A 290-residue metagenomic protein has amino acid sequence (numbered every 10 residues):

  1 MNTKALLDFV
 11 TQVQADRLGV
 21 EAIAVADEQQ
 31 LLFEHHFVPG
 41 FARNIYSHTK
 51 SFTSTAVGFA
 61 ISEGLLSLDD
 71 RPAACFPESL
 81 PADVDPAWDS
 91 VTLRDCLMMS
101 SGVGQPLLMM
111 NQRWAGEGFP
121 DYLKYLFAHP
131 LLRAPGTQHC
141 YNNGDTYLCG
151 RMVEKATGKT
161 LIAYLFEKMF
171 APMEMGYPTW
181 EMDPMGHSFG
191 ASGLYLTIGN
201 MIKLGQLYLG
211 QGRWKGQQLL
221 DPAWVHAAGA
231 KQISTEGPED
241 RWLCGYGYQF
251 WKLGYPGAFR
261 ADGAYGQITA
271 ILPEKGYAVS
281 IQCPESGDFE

Functional and structural regions predicted by a protein language model:
A5-P39, T269-A270, G276-S280: A short, well-structured edge-of-sheet supersecondary motif
Q29, N44-D69, C96, C149-V153 (+1 more regions): Active-site SXXK
Q30-L31, M110-P135, K159-P178: Short, charged, amphipathic alpha-helices and their helix-cap/turn boundaries
F37-F41, E285-G287: A short acidic/small-residue loop/turn micro-motif
V38, L131-A134, D145-Y147, D183-F189: Flexible glycine/proline-enriched surface loops and loop-helix/loop-strand junctions
L65-V103, A128, A156-L196: Active-site helix/loop module of the DD-peptidase/beta-lactamase fold, centered on the serine-lysine SxxK catalytic
L148-M152, G190-R213, Q267-C283: Active-site-proximal alpha-helical segments within enzyme catalytic domains
V225-A278: Active-site Gly/Thr loop motif
